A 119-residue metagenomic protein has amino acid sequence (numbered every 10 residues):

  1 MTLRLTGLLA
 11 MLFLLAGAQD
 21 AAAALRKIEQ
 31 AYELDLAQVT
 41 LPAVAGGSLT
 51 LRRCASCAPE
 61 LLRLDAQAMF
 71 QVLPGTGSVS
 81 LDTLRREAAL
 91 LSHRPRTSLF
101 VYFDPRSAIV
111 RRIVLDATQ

Functional and structural regions predicted by a protein language model:
M1-L5: Positively charged n-region of N-terminal signal peptides that target proteins for export
T6-A16: Bacterial N-terminal signal peptides
A21-Q119: Solvent-exposed hydroxyl-ligand-binding patches built from regularly spaced Ser/Thr and small hydrophobics
